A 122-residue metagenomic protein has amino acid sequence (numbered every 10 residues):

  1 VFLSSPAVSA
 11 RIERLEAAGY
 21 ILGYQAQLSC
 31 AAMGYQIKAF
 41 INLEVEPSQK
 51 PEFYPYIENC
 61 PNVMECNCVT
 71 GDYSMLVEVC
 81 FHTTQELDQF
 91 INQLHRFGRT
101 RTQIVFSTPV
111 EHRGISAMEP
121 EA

Functional and structural regions predicted by a protein language model:
V1-A122: A compositional/biophysical signature of low hydrophobicity enriched in polar/charged and small residues
